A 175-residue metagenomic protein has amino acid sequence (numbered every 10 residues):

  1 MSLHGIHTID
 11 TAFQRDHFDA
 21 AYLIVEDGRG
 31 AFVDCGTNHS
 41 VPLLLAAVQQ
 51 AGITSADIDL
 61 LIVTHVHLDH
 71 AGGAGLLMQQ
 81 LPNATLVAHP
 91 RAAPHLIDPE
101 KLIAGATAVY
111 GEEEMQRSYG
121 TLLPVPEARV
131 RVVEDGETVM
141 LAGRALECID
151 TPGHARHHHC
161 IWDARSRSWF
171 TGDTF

Functional and structural regions predicted by a protein language model:
M1-A51, S55, I161-T171: Conserved beta-strand hairpin/beta-sheet module of binuclear metal-dependent hydrolase folds, prominently
F13, T37, L68, G153 (+1 more regions): Short, glycine/acidic-enriched loop or turn micro-motifs at the edges of active sites
L23-V25, G136-D163: Core dinuclear metal-dependent hydrolase active-site scaffold
V33-G36, I58-H65, V87-H89, T151-G153 (+1 more regions): Active-site neighborhood of phospho(di)ester-bond hydrolases with catalytic His/Asp-centered motifs
H39, L68-D69, P94, K101: Short alpha-helical
P42-A88: Active-site metal-binding motif and surrounding structural segment of the metallo-beta-lactamase
V87-H95, P99: A short, structured active-site edge motif that brings together acidic residues
L96-I149: Metallo-beta-lactamase
